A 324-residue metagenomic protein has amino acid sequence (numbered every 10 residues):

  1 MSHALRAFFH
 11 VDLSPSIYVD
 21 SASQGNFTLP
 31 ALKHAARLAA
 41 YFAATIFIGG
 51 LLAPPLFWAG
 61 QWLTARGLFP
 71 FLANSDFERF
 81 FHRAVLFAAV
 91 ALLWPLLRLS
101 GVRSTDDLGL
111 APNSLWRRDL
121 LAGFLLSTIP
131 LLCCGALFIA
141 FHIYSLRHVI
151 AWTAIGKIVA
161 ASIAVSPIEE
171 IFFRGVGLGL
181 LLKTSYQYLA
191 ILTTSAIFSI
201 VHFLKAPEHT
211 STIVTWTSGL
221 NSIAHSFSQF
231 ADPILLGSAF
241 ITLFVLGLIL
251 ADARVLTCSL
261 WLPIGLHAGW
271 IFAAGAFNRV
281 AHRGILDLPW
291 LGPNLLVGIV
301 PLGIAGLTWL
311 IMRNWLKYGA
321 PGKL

Functional and structural regions predicted by a protein language model:
M1-R117, T128, L132-G135, I139-Y144 (+8 more regions): N-terminal, membrane-interfacial amphipathic/helix-forming hydrophobic leader that caps and precedes the first
D119, T184-I191, W270-A274: Small-residue-rich segments of transmembrane alpha-helices in multi-pass membrane proteins, especially helix faces
L120, F124, T128, V159 (+7 more regions): Residue-level signature of the transmembrane alpha-helical core of multi-pass small-molecule transporters
L137-F172, V176: Hydrophobic alpha-helical segments and helix pairs
H148-V159, A224-S238: Juxtamembrane helix-entry segments on the extracytoplasmic side of multipass membrane proteins
A161, V165, L178, L182 (+3 more regions): Hydrophobic transmembrane alpha-helices
I168-S218, D252-S259: Membrane-interface helix/loop boundary segments of multi-pass membrane proteins
V201-H202, H267-I271: Acidic helix/loop microenvironments that form the catalytic cleft of cell-wall polysaccharide enzymes
